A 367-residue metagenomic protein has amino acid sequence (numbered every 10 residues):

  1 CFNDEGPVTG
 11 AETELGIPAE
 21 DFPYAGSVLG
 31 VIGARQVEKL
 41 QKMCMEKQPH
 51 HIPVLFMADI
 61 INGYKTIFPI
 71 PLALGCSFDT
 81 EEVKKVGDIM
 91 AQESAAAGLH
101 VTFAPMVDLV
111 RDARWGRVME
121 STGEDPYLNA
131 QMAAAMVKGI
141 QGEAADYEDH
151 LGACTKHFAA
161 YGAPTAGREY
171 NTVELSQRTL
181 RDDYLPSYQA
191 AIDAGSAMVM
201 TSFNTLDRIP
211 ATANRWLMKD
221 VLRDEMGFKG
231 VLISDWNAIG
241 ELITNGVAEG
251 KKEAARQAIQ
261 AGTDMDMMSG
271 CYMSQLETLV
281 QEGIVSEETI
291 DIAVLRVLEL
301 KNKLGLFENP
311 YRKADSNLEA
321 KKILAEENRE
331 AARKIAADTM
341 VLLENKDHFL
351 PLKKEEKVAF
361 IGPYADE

Functional and structural regions predicted by a protein language model:
C1-E367: Glycoside hydrolase catalytic-domain context in secreted enzymes
